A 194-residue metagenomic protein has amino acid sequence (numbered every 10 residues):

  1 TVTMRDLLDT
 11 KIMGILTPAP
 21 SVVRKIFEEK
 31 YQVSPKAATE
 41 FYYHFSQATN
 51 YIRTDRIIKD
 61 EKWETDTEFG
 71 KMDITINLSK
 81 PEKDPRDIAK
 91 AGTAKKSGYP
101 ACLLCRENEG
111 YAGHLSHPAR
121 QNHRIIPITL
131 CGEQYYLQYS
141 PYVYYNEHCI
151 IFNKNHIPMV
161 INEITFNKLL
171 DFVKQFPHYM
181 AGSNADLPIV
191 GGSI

Functional and structural regions predicted by a protein language model:
T1-I161: Active-site microenvironments that recognize anionic phosphate/pyrophosphate groups
K11, Y179, P188-I189: Generic detector of intrinsically disordered, low-complexity, polar/charged segments
N108-E109, M180-G182: Short Pro/Gly-enriched beta-strand edge/turn motifs at strand-loop
N122-H123, I128, V160-A181: Helical scaffold of the NTase/Pol beta-like nucleotidyltransferase catalytic core
H148, N153, D186-I194: Histidine-centered divalent-metal-coordination microenvironment in nucleic-acid enzymes
